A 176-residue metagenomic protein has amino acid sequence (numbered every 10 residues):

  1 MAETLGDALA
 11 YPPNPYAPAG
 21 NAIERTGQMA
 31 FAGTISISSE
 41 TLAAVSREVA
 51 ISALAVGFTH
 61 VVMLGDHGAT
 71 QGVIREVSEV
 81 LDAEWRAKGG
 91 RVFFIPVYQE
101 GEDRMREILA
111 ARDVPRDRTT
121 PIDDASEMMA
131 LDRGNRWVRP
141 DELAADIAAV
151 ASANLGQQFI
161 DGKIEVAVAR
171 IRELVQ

Functional and structural regions predicted by a protein language model:
M1-Q176: Extended, histidine- and acidic-residue-enriched regions that form the cofactor-binding/catalytic faces
